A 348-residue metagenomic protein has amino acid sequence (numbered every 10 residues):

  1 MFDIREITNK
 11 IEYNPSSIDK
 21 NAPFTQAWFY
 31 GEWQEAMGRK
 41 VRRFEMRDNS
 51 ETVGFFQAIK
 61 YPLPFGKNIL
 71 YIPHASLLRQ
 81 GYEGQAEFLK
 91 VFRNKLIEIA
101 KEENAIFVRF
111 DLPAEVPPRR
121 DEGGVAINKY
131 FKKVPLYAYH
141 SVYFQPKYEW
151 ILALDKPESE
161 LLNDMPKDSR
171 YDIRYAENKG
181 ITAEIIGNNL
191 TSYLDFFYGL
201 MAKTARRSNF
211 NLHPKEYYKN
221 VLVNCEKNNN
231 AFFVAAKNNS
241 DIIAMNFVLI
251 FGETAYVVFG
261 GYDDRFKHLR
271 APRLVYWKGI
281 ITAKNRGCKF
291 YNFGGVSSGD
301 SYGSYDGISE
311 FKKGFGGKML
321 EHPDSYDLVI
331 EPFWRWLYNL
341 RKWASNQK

Functional and structural regions predicted by a protein language model:
D3-N49, V53-G66, A114-P117, V134-P157 (+1 more regions): A conserved beta-strand-loop-helix scaffold within acyl/acetyltransferase catalytic domains
E6-K10, E32-W33, N128-S159, K289-K348: Active-site/acyl-donor-binding loops of N-acyltransferases
N68-Y82, I106-F110: Glycine-/proline-rich flexible loop or hinge segments
L77-L78, A114-V116, V296-D300: Short histidine/acidic/glycine/proline-rich micro-motifs that form metal- and phosphate-coordinating active-site loops
Q80-E87, E98, P118-A126, P135: Intrinsic disorder/low-complexity segments
E87, V91-K95, N220-E331: Aromatic (often tryptophan-rich) hydrophobic motifs at membrane interfaces
F92-N104: Short, basic/hydrophobic alpha-helical segments
K101-A114, K284-G295: Conserved GNAT acetyl-CoA-binding A-motif
